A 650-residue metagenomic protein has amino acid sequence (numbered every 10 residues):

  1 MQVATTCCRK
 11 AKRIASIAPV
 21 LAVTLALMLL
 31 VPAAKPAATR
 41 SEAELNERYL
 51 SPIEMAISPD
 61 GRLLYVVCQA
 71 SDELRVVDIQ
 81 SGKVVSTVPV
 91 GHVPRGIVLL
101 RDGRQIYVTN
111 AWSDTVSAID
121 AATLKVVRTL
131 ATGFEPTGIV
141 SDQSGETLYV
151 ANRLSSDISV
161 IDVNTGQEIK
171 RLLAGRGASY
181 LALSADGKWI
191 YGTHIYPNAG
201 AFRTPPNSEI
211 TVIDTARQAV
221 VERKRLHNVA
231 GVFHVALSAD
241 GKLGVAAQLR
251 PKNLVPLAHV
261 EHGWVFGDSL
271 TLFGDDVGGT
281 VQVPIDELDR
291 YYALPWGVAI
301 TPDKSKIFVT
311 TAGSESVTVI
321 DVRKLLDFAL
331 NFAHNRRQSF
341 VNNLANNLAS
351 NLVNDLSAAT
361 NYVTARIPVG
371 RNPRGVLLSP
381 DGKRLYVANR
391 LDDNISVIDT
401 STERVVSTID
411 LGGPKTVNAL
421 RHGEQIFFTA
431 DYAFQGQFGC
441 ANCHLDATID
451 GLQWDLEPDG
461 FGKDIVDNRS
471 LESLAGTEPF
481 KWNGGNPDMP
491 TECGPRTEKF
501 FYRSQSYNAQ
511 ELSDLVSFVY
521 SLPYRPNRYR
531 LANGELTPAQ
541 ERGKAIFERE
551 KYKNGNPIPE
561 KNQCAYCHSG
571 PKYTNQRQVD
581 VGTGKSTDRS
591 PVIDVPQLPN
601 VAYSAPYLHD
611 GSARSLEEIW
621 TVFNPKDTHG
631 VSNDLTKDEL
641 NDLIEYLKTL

Functional and structural regions predicted by a protein language model:
E44-E73: Beta-strand-rich domains and repeat architectures in extracellular enzymes and scaffolds, especially beta-propellers
L45-R48, T87-G91, T129-G133, R171-A174 (+4 more regions): Surface loop/turn motifs at the tips and blade-to-blade linkers of beta-strand repeat domains
P59-D60, R101-G103, Q143-G145, A185-D186 (+3 more regions): Residue-level detector of Asp-centered blade-edge/turn motifs that repeat once per structural unit in beta-propeller
V66, V108, V150, G192-T193 (+3 more regions): Residue position within the beta-strands of beta-propeller blades
Q69-A70, A111-W112, R153-L154, G200-N207 (+3 more regions): Short, solvent-exposed loop/turn segments at conserved positions within beta-propeller repeat blades
D78-G82, D120-L124, D162-G166, D214-Q218 (+3 more regions): Short loop/turn segments that connect beta-strands within beta-propeller blades
Q218, E222, F233-H259, F266-S269 (+1 more regions): Periplasmic c-type cytochrome electron-transfer domains
